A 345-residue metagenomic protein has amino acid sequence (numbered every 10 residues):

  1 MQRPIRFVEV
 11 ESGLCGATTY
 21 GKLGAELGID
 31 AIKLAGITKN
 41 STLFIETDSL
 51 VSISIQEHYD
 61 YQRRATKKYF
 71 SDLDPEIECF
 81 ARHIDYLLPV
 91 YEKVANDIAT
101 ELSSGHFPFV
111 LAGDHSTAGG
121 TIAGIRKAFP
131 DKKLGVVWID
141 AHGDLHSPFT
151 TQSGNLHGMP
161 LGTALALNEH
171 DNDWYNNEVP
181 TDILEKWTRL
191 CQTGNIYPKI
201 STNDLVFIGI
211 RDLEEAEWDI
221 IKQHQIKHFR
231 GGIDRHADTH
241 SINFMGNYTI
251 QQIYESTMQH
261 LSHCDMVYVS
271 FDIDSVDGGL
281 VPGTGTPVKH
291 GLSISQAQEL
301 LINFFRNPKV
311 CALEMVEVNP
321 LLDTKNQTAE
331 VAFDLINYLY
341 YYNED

Functional and structural regions predicted by a protein language model:
Q2-D345: Conserved alpha-helical scaffold segments that buttress catalytic/binding sites
